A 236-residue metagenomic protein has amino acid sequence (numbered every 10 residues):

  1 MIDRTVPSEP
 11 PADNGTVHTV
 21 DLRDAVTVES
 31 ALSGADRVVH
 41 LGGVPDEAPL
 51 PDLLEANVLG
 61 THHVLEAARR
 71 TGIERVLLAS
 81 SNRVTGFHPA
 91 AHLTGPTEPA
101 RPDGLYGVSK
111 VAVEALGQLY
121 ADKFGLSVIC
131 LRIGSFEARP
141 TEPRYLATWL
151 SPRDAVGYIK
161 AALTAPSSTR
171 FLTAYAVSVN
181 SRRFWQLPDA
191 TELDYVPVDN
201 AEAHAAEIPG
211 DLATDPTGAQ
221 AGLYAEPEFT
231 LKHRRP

Functional and structural regions predicted by a protein language model:
R4-V6, P11-D24: Rossmann-fold cofactor-recognition segment
V20-A56: NAD(P)H-binding glycine-rich loop region in Rossmannoid oxidoreductase-like domains and their noncatalytic homologs
R23, D52-H63, T71, N82 (+3 more regions): Glycine-rich NAD(P)-binding loop of the Rossmann-fold in SDR/ketoreductase-type enzymes
E55, P89-V128: Catalytic helix-loop patch of NAD(P)-dependent Rossmann-fold dehydrogenases
H63-D103: Conserved Rossmann-fold NAD(P)-dependent oxidoreductase catalytic core, especially the SDR/UDP-sugar
R101, K123-L146: Flexible, glycine-rich beta-alpha linker
I133-R139, W149-F171, V179: Alpha-helical substrate-binding/gating segment
T173-A174, V179-V196, E207-R235: Conserved C-terminal active-site "lid" loop/helix of NAD(P)H-dependent oxidoreductases that clamps the redox cofactor
